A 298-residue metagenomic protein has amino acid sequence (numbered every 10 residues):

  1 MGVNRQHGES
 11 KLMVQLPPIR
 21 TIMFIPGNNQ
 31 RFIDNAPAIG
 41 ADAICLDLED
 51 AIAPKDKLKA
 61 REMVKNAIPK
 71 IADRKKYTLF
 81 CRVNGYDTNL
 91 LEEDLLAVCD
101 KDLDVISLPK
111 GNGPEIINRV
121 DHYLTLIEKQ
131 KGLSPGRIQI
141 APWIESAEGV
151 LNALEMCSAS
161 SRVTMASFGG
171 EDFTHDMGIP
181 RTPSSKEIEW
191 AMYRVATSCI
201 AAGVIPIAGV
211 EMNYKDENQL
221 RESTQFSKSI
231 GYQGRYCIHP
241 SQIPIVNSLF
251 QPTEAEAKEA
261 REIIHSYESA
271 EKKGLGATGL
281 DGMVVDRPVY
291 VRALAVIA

Functional and structural regions predicted by a protein language model:
G2-A298: Expand to "…catalyze enediolate/carbanion chemistry for C-C bond making/breaking, isomerization, decarboxylation
